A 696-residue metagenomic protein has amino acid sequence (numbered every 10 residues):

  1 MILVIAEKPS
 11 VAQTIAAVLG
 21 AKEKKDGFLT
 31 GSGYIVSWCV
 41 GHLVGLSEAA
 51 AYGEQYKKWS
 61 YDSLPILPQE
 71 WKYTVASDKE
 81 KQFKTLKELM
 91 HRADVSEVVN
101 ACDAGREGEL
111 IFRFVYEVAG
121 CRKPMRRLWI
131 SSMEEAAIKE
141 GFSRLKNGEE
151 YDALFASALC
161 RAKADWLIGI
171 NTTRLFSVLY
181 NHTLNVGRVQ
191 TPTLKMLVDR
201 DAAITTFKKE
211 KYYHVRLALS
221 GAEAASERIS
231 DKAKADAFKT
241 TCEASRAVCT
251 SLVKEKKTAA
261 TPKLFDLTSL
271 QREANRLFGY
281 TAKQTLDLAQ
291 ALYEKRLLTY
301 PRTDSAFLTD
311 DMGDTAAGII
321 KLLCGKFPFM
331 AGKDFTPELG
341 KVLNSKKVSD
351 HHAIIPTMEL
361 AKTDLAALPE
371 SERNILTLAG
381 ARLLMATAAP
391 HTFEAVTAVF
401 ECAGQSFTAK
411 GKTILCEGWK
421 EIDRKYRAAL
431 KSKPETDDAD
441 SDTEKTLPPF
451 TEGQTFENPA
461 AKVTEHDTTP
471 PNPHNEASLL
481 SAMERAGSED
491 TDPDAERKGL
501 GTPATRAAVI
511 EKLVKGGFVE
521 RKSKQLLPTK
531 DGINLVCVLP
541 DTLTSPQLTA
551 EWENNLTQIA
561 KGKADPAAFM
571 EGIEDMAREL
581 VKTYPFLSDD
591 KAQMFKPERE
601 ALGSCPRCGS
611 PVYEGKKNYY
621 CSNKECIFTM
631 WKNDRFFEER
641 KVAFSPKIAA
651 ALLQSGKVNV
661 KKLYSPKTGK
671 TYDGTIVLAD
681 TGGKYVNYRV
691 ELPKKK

Functional and structural regions predicted by a protein language model:
M1, A101-A104, N181-T183, K254-K263 (+3 more regions): Conserved short loop/turn motifs at secondary-structure junctions
M1-A162, W166, R427, P470: Intrinsically disordered, low-complexity regulatory segments
I2-L3, K25, K79, M90 (+4 more regions): Basic, low-complexity terminal or inter-domain segments flanking catalytic cores
P9-A16, G33-V36, V40, A76-K87 (+19 more regions): Amphipathic alpha-helical transducer elements in NTP-driven molecular machines
W71-T74, C102, R122-R126, N147-L154 (+6 more regions): Short, polar/flexible loop-turn hinges at active-site or ligand-entry regions and domain interfaces
E135-L217, K254-T258: C-terminal or mid-to-C-terminal helical accessory/interaction module adjacent to the motor/catalytic core
K232-F265, Q271: Metal- or metallocofactor-binding catalytic centers and their adjacent structured scaffolds across diverse enzyme
